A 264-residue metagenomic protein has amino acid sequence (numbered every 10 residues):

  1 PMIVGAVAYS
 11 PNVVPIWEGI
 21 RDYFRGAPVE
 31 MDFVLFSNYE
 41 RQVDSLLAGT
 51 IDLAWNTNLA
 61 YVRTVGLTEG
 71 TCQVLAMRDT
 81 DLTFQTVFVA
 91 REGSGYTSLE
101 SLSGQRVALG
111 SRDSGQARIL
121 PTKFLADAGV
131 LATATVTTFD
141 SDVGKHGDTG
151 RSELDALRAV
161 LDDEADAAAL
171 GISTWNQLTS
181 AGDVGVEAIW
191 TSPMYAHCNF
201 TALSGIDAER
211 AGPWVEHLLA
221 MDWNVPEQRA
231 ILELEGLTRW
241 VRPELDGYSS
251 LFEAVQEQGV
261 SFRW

Functional and structural regions predicted by a protein language model:
P1-A6, R78-A90, F139-G150, S180-L218 (+1 more regions): Periplasmic-binding protein-like
I3-A27, F36, L59, F84-E153 (+2 more regions): Bilobed "Venus flytrap"/periplasmic-binding protein-like clamshell domains and structurally analogous long
D32-F36, T137, E187-I189: General small-molecule cofactor/ligand-binding pocket signal
R41-V43, D148, S152-A159, T174-W175: Short, hydrophobic alpha-helical packing/hinge segments within bilobed ligand-binding/sensory domains
S45-S101, D113: Acidic, polar ligand-binding/catalytic clefts
L46-L47, L102, V160-L161, W214: Hydrophobic residues within well-ordered alpha-helices
W55-E69, A126-D127, L157-G185: A ligand-binding cleft/hinge motif common to bilobed small-molecule-binding domains
A108-D127, H217-W264: Ligand-binding clefts/hinges and TM-proximal coupling segments of bilobed small-molecule sensing domains
